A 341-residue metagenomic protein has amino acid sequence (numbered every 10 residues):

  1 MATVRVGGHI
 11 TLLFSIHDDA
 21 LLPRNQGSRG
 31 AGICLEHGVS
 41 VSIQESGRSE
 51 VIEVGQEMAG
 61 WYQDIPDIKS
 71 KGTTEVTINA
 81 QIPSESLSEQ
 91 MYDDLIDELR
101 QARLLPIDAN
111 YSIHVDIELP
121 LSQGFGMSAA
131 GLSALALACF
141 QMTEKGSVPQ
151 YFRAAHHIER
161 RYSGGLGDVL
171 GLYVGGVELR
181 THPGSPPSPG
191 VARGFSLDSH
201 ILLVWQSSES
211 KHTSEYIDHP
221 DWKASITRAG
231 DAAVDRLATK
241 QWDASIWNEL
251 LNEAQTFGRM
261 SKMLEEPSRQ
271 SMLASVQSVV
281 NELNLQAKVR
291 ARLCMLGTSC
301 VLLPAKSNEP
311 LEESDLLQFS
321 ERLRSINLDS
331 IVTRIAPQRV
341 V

Functional and structural regions predicted by a protein language model:
M1-L121, E144, T333-V341: ATP-binding N-lobe of GHMP and related small-molecule kinases
V4-R5, P23-R24, G32-L35, P106 (+5 more regions): Solvent-exposed alpha-helices and their adjacent loops that cap or buttress functional pockets in soluble metabolic
D97, A134-Q141, D235, T256-R259: Short glycine/serine- and small hydrophobic-enriched flexible loop segments
L104-N110, C139-A155, E312-Q318: Phosphate-handling active-site elements
Q123-V148: DPxDG-like acidic metal-binding loop motif
P149-G194: Alpha/beta catalytic cores of group-transfer enzymes, especially the acyltransferase/condensing modules of polyketide
G194-S261, E265: Acyltransferase
A244-V341: Glycine-rich, charge-dense phosphate/pyrophosphate-binding loop(s) and the adjacent flexible "lid"/catalytic subdomain
